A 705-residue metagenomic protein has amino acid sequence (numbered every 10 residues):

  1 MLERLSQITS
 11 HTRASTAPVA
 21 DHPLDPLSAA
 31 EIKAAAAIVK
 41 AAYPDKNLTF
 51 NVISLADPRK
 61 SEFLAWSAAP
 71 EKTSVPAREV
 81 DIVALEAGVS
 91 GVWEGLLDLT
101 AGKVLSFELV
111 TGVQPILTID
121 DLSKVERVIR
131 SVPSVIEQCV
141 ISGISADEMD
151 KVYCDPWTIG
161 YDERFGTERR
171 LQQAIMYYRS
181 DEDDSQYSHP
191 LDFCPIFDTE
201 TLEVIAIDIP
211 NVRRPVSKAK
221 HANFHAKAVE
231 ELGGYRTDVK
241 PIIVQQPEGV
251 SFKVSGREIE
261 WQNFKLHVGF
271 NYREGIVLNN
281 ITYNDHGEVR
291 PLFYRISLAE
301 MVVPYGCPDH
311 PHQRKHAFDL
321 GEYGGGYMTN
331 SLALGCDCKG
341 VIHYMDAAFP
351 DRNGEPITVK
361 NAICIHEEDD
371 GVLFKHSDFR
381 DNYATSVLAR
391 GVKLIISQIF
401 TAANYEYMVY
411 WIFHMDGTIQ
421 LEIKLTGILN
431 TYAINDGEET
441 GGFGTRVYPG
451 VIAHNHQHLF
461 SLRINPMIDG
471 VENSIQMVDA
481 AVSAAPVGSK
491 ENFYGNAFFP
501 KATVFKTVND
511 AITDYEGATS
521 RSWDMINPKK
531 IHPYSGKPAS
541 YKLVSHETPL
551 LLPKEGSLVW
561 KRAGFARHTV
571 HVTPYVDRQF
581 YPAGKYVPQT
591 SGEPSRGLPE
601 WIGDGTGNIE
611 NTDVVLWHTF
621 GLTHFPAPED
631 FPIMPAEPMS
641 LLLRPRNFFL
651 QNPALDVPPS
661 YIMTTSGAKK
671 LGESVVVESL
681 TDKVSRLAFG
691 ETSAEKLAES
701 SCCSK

Functional and structural regions predicted by a protein language model:
L2-L27, K33-L48, F63-P70, R78-D81 (+3 more regions): Terminal targeting/leader modules
L2-T12, L99-V104, E108-L117, V140-I141 (+4 more regions): Extended effector regions of multi-domain proteins
P23-S67, T118-T158: Short, non-transmembrane alpha-helical segments in secretory-pathway proteins
D45-L99, D147-T199, Q262, I396: Exposed beta-strand-loop-beta-strand "reactive/processing" segments of non-cytosolic proteins
V89-S90, G95-S123, R127, S131: Hydrophobic or amphipathic alpha-helical targeting/insertion segments
